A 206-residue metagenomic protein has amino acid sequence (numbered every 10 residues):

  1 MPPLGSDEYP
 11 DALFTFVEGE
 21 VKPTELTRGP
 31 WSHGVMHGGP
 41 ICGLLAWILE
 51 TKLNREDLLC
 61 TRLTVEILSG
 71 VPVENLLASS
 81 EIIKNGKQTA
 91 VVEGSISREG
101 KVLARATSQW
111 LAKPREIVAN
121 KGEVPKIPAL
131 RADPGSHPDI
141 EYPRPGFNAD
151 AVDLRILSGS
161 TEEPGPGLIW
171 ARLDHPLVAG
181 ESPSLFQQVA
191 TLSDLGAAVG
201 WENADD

Functional and structural regions predicted by a protein language model:
M1-D206: Terminal targeting signals and extreme-terminal segments of soluble enzymes
